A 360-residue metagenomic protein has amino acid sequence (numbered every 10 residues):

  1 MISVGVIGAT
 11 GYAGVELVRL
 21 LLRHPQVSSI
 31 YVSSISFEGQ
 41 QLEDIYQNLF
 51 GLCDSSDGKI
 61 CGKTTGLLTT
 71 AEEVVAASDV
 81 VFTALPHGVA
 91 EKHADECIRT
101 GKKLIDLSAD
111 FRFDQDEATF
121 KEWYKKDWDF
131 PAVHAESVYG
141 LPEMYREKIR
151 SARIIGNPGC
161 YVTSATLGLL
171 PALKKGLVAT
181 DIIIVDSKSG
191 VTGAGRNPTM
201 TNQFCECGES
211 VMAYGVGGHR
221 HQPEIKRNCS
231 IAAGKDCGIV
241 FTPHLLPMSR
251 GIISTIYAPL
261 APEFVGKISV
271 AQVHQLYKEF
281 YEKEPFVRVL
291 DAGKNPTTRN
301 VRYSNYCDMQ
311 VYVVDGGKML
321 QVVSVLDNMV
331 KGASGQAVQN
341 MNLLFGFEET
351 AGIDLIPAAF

Functional and structural regions predicted by a protein language model:
M1-E209, Y214-V216, Y312-D315, I356-F360: N-terminal Rossmann-like NAD(P) cofactor-binding subdomain of oxidoreductases, focused on the glycine-rich
Y12, E136, C160-L167, V216-E224 (+5 more regions): Conserved active-site and cofactor/substrate-binding residues in soluble primary-metabolism enzymes
E16, L20, L167-P171, E224-N228 (+2 more regions): Alpha-helical scaffold segments in soluble metabolic enzymes
L22-Q26, K174-V178, H219, R227-G234 (+3 more regions): Generic secondary-structure signature for well-ordered alpha-helical cores
A152, E209-V211, G251-T255, M319-Q321: Short, solvent-exposed beta-strand edge segments and adjacent coil->beta transition regions
A213-G217, H244-P247, T298-V301: Short Gly/Pro-enriched turn/cap motifs at secondary-structure boundaries
G218-S249, I253-T255: Oxyanion-binding "anion nests"
Y257-F360: C-terminal active-site/capping subdomain that shapes the small-molecule cofactor and substrate pocket of enzyme
